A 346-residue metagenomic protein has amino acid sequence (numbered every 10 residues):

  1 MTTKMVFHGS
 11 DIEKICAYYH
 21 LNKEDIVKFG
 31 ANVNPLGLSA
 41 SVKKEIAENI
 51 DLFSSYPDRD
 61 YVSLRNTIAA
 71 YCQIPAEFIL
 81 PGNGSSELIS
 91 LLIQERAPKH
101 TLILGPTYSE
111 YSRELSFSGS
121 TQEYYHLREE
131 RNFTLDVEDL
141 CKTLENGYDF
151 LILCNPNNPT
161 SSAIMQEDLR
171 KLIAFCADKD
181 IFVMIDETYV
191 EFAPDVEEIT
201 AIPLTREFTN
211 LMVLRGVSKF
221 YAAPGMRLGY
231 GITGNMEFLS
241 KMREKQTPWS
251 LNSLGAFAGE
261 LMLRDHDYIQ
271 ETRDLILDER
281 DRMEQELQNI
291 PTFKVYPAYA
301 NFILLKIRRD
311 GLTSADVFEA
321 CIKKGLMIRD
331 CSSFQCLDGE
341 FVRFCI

Functional and structural regions predicted by a protein language model:
M1-S55: N-terminal "arm"/small-domain region of PLP-dependent enzymes with the aminotransferase-like
G30, G234, L304-D310, K324-I346: Conserved PLP-binding active-site segment of the aspartate aminotransferase-like
L38-S39, D60, N210-Y296: PLP-dependent aminotransferase class I/II
P57, A69-L91: Short loop-beta-helix segment that forms the pyridoxal 5′-phosphate
E95-L153: PLP-dependent aminotransferase-like
S118, D178-K179, F208, K324: Helix C-cap/helix->beta junction micro-motif
R131-P194: Active-site phosphate-binding strand-loop segment of PLP-dependent enzymes
L277, I290-K324: Conserved PLP-binding catalytic core of the aspartate aminotransferase-like
